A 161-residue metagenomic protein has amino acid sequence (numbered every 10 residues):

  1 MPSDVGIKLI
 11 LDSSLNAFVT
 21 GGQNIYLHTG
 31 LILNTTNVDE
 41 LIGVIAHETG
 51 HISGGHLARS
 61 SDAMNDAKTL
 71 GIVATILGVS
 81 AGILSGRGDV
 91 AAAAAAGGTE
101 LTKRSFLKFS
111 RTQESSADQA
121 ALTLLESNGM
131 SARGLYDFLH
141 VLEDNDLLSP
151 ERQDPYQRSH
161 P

Functional and structural regions predicted by a protein language model:
M1-V73, G78-G82, K103-F106, S116-P161: Peri-catalytic and regulatory segments of divalent metal-dependent proteins
V19, D89-A96: Flexible hinge/switch segments at interdomain interfaces of large molecular machines
G82-D89: Short hydrophobic alpha-helical membrane-entry/anchor segments
G97, L101, S105-F109, Q113: Juxtamembrane interface helices immediately C-terminal to a transmembrane segment
